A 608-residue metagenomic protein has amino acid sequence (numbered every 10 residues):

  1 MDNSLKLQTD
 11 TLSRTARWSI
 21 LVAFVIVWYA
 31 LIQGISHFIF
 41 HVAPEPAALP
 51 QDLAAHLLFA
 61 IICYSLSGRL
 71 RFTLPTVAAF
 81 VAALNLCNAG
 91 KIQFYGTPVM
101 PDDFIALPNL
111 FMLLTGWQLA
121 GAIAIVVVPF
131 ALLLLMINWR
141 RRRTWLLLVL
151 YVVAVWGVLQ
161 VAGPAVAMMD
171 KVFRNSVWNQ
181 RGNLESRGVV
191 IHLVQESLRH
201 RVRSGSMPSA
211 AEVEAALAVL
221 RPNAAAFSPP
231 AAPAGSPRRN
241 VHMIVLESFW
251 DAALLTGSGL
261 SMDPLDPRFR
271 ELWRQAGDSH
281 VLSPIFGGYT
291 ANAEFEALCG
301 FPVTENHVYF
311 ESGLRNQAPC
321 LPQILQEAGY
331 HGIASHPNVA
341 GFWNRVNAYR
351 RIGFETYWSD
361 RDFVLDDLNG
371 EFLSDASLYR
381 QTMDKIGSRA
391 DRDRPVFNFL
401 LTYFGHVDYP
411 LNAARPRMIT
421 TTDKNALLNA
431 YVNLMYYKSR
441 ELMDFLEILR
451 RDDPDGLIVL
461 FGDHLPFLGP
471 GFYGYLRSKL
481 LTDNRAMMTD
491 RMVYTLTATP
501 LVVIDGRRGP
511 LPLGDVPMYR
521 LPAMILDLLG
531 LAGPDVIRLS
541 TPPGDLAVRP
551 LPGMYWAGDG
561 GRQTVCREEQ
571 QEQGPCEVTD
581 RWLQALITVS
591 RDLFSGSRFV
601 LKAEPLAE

Functional and structural regions predicted by a protein language model:
M1-N183, E608: Transmembrane and membrane-interface helices of multi-pass, inner-membrane envelope-modifying transferases
F80, F104-L107, S186-I191, A210-V213 (+3 more regions): Alpha-helix initiation and N-capping motif
Q93-M100, V177, S209, C320 (+3 more regions): A diffuse structural propensity rather than consistent per-protein peaks
Y95, D103-F111, I123, I191-R201 (+2 more regions): Short alpha-helical interface patches
P101-D102, W117, L184-V189, G287-G288 (+1 more regions): Membrane-interface micro-motifs in multi-pass membrane enzymes
F111-V126, V189-V194, L427-M435: Membrane-interface transmembrane-helix boundary segments in multi-pass integral membrane proteins
V161-M243: Membrane-interface segments at or immediately adjacent to transmembrane helices that form the boundary between
A224-A232, S236, M243-L246, D251-E608: Solvent-exposed soluble domains appended to multi-pass membrane proteins
